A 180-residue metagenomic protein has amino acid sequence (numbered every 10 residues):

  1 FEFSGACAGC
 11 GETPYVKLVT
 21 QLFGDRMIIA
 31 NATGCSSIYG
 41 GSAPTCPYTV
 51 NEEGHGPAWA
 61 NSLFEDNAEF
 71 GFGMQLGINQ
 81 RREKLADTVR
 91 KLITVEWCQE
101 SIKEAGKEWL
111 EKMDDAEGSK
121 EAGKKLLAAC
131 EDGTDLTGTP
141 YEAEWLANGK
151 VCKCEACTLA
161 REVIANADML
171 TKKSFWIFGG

Functional and structural regions predicted by a protein language model:
F1-F23, E104, G118-A128, A147: Cofactor-pocket helix-loop regions in the catalytic cores of large enzyme subunits
G5-E12, S36, P44-T45, K150-L159: Local cysteine-cluster metal-coordination motifs and their immediate loop/turn environment, predominantly Fe-S cluster
K17-L22, K84, L159-E162: Alpha-helical scaffold segments in soluble metabolic enzymes
D25-A30, C35-I38: Beta-sheet entry/capping signal
G40-T45, T49-N51: Short acidic, glycine/serine/threonine-rich loops at helix termini
L63-L126: N-terminal leader/propeptide and maturation segments of large enzyme subunits in energy/redox metabolism and hydrolases
E111, K124-G133, A143-K150: An interfacial alpha-helical scaffold signature
D135-G180: Amphipathic alpha-helical binding modules
